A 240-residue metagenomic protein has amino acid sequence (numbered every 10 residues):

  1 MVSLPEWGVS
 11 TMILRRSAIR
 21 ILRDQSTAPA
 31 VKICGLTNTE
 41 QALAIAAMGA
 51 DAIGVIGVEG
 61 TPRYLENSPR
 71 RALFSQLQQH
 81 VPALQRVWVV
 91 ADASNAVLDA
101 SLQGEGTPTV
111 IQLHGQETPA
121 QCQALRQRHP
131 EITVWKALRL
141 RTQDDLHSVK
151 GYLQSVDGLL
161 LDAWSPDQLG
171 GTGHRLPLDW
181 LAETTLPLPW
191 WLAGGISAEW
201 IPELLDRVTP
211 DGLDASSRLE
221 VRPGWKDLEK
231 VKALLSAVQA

Functional and structural regions predicted by a protein language model:
V2-W7: Extreme N-terminal basic, low-complexity initiation segments that serve as generic localization/processing leaders
G8-A240: Conserved N-terminal beta1-alpha1 strand-loop-helix module at the mouth
